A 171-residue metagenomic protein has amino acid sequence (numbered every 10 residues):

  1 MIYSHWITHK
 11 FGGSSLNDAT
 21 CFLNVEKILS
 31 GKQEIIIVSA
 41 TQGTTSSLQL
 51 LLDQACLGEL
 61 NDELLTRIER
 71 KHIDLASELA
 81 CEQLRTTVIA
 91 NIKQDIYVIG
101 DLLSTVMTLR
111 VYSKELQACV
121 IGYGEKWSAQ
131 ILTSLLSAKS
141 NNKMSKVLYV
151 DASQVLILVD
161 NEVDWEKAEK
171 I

Functional and structural regions predicted by a protein language model:
M1-I171: Nucleotide/pyrophosphate-binding catalytic subdomain
